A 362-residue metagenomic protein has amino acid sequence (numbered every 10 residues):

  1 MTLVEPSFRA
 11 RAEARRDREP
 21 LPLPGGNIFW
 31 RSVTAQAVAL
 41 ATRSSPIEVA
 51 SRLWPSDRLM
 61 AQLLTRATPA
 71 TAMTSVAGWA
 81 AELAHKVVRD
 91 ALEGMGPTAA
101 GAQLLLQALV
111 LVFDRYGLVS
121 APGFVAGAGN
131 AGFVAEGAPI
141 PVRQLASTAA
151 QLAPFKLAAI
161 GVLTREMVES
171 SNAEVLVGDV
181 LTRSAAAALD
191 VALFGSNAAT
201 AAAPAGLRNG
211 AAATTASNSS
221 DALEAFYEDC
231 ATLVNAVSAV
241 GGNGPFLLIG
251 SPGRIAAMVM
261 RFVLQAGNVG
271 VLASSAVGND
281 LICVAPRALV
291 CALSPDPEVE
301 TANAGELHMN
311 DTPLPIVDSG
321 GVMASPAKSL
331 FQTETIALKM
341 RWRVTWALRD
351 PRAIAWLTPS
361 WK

Functional and structural regions predicted by a protein language model:
M1-A146, D296-E298, A302: Assembly-associated, polar helix/coil segments characteristic of icosahedral protein shells
V76, A80-R89, E93, T164 (+4 more regions): Helix N-cap / beta->alpha transition motif
A108-V110, T148-Q151, P326-K328: A generic local secondary-structure boundary/capping motif
L118, N197-I336, M340-W342: Extended oligomerization regions of viral-like shell subunits
G123-A126, A135, P139-A239, R341 (+1 more regions): Alpha-helical scaffold segments that mediate packing/assembly in large oligomeric complexes
E136, P326-K362: Protruding loop/beta-arch "assembly-hinge" segments enriched in small, turn-prone residues
E169, L189, A256, N279 (+1 more regions): Residue-level signal for secondary-structure boundary sites
E174-G178, M260-V263, D350-A355: Composition- and surface-driven signal marking solvent-exposed, interaction-prone regions in large proteins
